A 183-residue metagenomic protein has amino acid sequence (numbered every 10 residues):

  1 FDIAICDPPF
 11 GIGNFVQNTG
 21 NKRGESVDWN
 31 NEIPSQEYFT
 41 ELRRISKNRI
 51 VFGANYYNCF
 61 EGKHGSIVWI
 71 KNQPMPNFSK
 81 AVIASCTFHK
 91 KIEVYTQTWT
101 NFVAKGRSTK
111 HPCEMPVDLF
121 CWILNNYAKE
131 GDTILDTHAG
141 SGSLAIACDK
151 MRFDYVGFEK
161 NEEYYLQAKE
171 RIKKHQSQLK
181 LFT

Functional and structural regions predicted by a protein language model:
F1-L135, S141-T183: Class I S-adenosyl-L-methionine-dependent methyltransferase catalytic core
